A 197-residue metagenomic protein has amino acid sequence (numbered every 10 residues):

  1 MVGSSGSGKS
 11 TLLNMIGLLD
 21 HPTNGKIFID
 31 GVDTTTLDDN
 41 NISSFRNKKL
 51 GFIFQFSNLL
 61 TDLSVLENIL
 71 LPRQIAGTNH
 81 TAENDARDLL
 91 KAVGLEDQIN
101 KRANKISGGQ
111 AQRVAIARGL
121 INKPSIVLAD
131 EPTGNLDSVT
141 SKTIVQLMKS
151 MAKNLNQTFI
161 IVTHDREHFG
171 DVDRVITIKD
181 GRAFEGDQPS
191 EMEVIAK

Functional and structural regions predicted by a protein language model:
M1-D171, V175-I178: ABC family nucleotide-binding domain
R182-K197: Conserved beta-strand-loop-alpha-helix hinge in the C-terminal portion of ABC ATPase nucleotide-binding domains
